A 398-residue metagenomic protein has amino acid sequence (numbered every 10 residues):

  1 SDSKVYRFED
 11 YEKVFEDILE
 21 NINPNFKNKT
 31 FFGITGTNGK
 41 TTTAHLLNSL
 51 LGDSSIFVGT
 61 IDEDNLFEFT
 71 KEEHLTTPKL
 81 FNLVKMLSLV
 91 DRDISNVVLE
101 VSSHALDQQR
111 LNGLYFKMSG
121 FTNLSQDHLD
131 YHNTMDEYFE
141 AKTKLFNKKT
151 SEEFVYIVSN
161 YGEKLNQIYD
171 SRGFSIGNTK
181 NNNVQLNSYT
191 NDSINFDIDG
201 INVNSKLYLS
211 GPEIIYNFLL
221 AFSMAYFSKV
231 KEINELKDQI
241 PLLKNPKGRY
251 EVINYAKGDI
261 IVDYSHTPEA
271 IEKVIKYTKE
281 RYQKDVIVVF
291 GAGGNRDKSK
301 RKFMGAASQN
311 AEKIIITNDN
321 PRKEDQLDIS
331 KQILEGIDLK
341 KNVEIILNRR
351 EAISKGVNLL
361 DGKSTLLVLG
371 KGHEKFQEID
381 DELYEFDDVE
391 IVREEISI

Functional and structural regions predicted by a protein language model:
S1-D2, R92-S95, D107, F116-I260 (+1 more regions): Acidic, Mg2+-coordinating active-site environments of NTP-dependent enzymes
S1-N21, K206, S210-P212, Y216 (+3 more regions): N-terminal leader/targeting and accessory segments in enzymes
S3, L19-E20, H45-N48, R110-G113 (+7 more regions): Short amphipathic alpha-helical segments
V5-D10, Y156, E344-N348, A352: Short acidic-hydrophobic, aromatic-tinged amphipathic segments that line or gate anion-handling sites
E9-V14, T60-D62, N123-D127, N178-N181 (+2 more regions): Short, acidic/turn-prone active-site loops that include or flank metal/cofactor- and phosphate-binding residues
V14-V155, S159, E163-G173, S223-S228 (+1 more regions): Phosphate-binding loop of NTP-binding sites
T37, T60, V158-N160, N178 (+3 more regions): Cofactor-binding loop segments of dinucleotide-utilizing enzymes, especially the Rossmann-like FAD- and NAD(P)+-binding
G52, R172, S223-I233, D238-G248 (+1 more regions): ATP-dependent carboxylate-amine ligase
